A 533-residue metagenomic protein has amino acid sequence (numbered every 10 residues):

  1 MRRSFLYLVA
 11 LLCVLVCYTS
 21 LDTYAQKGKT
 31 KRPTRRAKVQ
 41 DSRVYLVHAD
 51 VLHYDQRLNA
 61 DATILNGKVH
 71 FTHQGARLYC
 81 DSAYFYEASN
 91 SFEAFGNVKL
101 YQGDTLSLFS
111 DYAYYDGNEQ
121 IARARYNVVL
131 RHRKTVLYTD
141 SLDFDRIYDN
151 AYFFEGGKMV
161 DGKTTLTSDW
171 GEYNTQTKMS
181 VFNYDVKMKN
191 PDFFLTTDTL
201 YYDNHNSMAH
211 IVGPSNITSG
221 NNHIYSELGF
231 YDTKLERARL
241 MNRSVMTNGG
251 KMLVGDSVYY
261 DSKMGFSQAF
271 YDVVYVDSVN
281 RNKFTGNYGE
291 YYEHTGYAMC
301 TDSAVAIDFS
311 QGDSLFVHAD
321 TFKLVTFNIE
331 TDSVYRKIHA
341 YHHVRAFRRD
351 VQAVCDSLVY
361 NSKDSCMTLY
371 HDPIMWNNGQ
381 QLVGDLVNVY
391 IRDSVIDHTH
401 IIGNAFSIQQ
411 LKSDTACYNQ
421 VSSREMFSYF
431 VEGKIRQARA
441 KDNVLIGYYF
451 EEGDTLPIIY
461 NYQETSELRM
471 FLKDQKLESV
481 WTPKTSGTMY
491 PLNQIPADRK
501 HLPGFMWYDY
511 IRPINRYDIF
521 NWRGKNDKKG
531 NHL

Functional and structural regions predicted by a protein language model:
M1-T30, L533: Bacterial Sec-dependent N-terminal signal peptides
A25-L533: N-terminal amphipathic/hydrophobic interface segments
